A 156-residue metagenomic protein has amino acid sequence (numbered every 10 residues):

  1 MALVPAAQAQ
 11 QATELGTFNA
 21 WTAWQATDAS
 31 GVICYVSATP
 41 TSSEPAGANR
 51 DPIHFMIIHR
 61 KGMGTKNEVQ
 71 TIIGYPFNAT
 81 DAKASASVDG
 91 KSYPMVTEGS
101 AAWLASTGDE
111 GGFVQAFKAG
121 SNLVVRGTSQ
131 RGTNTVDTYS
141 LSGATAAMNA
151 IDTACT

Functional and structural regions predicted by a protein language model:
M1-Q8: C-terminal segment of classical bacterial N-terminal signal peptides
Q8-T156: A generic "folded-domain core" signal
